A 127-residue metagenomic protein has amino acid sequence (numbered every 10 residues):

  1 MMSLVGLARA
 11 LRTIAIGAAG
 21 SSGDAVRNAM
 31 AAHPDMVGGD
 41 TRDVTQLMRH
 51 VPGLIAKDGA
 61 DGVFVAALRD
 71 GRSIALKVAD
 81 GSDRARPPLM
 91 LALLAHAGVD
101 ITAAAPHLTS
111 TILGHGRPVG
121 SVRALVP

Functional and structural regions predicted by a protein language model:
M2-L4: Non-catalytic, conformational "gating/processing" segments within enzyme and secreted inhibitor domains
R12-P127: Structured C-terminal helix/loop/strand segments within mature extracytoplasmic catalytic/sensor domains
